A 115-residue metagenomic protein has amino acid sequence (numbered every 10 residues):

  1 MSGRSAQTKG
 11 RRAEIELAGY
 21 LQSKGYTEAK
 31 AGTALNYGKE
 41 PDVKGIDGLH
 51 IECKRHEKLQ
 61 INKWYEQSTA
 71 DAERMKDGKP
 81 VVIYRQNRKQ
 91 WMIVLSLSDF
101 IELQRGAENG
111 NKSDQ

Functional and structural regions predicted by a protein language model:
M1-Q115: Catalytic phosphate/metal-binding cores of nucleic-acid and nucleotide-processing enzymes, i.e., regions that mediate
